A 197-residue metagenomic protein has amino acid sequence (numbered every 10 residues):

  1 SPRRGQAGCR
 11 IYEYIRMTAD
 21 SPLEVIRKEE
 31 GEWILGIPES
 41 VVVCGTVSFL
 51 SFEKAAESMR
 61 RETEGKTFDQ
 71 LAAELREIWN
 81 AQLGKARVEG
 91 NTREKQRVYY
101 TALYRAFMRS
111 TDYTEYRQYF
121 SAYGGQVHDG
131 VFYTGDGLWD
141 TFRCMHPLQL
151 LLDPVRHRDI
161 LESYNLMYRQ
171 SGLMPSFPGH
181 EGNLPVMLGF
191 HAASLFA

Functional and structural regions predicted by a protein language model:
S1-Y133, L166: Beta-sandwich/jelly-roll carbohydrate-recognition scaffolds of carbohydrate-active enzymes
A55, W79-Q82, D140, L173-S176 (+1 more regions): Short acidic (Asp/Glu) and glycine-rich catalytic loops that position anionic groups and cofactors
E74, I78, E94-T101, R143 (+4 more regions): Extracytoplasmic/secreted proteins, especially bacterial periplasmic and envelope-associated proteins
Q82-K85, R105, P147, L151-P154 (+2 more regions): Structured segments of extracytoplasmic/periplasmic soluble domains in secreted or envelope-associated proteins
E94-K95, V131-D140, P185-A192: Secondary-structure capping and boundary motifs in well-ordered enzyme cores
T101-T114, T134-H157, S194-A197: Alpha-helical support elements that line or immediately flank enzyme active sites and cofactor-binding pockets
G124, R156-L195: Helix-terminus loop motifs that line ligand-binding clefts
D129, R143-H146, F177-E181: Short acidic, glycine/Ser/Thr-rich loop/turn "cap" segments at secondary-structure junctions
